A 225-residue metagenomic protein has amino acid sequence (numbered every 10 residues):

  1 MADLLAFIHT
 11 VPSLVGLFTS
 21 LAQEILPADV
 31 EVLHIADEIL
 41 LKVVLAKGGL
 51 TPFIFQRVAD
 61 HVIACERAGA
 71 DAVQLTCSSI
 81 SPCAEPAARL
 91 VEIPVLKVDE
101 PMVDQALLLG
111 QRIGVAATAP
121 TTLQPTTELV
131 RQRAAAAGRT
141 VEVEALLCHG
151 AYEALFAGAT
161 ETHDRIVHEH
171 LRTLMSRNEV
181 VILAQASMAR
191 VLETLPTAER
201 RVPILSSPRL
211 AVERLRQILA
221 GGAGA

Functional and structural regions predicted by a protein language model:
M1-A225: Non-catalytic structural scaffold of enzyme domains
